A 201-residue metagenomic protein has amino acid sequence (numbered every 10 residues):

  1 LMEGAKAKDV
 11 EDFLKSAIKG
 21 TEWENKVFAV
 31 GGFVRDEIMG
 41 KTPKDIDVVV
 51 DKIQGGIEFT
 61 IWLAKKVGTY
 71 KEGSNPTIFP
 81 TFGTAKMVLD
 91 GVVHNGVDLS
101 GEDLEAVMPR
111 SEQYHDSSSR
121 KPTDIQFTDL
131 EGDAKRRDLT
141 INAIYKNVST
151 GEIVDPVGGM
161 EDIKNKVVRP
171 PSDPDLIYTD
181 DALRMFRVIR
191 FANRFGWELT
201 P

Functional and structural regions predicted by a protein language model:
L1-P201: Catalytic cores of the polymerase beta-like nucleotidyltransferase superfamily and closely associated nucleotide
